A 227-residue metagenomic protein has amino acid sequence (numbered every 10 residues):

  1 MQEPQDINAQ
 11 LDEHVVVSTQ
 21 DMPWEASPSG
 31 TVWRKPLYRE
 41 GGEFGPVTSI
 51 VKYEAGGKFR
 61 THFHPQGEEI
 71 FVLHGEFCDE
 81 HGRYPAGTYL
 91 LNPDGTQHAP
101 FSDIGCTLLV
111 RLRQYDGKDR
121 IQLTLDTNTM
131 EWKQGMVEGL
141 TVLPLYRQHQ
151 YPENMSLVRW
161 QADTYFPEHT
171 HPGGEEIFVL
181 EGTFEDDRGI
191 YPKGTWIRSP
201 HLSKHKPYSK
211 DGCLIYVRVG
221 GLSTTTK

Functional and structural regions predicted by a protein language model:
M1-E43, G105, L109-P152: A short, N-terminal "cap"/entry segment at the start of jelly-roll beta-barrel domains of the cupin/DSBH fold
V32, R83, D94-K118, H201-T226: Ligand-binding loop in jelly-roll beta-barrel domains
S49-I50, R60-H64, H81-G82, P100-F101 (+4 more regions): Short histidine-centered beta-strand/loop micro-motifs that create catalytic or ligand/metal-coordination sites
E54-G57, H64-D79, T164, H171-D187 (+1 more regions): Glycine- and acidic-residue-biased ligand/ion/polar-headgroup-sensing regions
K58, Y89, Y165, T195-W196 (+1 more regions): Residue-level marker of beta-strand positions
D79-Q97, D186-H205: Short acidic-glycine-tyrosine-enriched beta hairpin
T127, Q134-E181: Surface-exposed interaction/gating patches
